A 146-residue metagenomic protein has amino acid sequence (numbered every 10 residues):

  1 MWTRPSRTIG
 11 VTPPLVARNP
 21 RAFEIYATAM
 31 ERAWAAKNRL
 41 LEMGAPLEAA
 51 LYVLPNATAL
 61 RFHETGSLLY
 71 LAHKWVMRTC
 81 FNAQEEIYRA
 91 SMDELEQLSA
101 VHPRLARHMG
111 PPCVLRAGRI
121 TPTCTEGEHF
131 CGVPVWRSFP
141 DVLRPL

Functional and structural regions predicted by a protein language model:
M1-L146: A conserved ligand/cofactor-binding region detector
